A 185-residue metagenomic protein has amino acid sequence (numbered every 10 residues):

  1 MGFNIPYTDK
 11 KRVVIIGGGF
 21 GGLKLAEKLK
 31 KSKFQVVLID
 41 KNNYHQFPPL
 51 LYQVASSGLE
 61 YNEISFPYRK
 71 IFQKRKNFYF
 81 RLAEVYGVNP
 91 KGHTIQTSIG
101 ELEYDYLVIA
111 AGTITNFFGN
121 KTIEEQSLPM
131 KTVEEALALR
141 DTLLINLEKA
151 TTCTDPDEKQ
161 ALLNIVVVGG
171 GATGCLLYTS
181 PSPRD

Functional and structural regions predicted by a protein language model:
M1-R12, Y79-V166: FAD-binding core/adjacent interface of flavoenzyme oxidoreductases
F3, K28-Y104: N-terminal Rossmann-like dinucleotide/flavin-binding domain of flavoprotein oxidoreductases that bind FAD/FMN
V13-S32, L177: N-terminal Rossmann-like FAD-binding beta1-loop-alpha1 element of flavoenzymes
G18, D40-K41, G170: Cofactor-binding loop segments of dinucleotide-utilizing enzymes, especially the Rossmann-like FAD- and NAD(P)+-binding
G21, Y44, I114, T173: Conserved Rossmann-like nucleotide-cofactor binding loop
L25-A26, P48, F118-N120, L177-Y178: Short glycine-/acidic-enriched loop or helix-start segments at secondary-structure transitions that form or flank
T179-D185: Conserved small/polar residues in nucleotide/adenosyl-binding loops
